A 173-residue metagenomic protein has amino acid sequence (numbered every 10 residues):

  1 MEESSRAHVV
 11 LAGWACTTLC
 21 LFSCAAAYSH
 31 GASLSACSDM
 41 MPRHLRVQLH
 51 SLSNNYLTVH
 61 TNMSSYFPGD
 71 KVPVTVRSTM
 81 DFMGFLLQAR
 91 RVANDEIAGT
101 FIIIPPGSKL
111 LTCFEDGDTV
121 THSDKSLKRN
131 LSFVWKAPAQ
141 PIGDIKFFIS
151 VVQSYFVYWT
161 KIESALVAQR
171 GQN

Functional and structural regions predicted by a protein language model:
E2-K136, Q140-N173: Structured recognition/catalytic domains enriched at protein termini, typified by the LPMO catalytic fold at the mature
